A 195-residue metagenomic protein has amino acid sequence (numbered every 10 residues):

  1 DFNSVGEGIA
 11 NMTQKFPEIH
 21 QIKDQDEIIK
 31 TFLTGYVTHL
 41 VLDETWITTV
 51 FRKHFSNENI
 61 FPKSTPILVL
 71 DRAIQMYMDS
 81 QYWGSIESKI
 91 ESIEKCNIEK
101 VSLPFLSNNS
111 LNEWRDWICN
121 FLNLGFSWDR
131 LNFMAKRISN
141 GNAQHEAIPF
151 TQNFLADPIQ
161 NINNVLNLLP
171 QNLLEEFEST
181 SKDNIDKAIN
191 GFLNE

Functional and structural regions predicted by a protein language model:
D1-E195: N-terminal leader/auxiliary helical segments
